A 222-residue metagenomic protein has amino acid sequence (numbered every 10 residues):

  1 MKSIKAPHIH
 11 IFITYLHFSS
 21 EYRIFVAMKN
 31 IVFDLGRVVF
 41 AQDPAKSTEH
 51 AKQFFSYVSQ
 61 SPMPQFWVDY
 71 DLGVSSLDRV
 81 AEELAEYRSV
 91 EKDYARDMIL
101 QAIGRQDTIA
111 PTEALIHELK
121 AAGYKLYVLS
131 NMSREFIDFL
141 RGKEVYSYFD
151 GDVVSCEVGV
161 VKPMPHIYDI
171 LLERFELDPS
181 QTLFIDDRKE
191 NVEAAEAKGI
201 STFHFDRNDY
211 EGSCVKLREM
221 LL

Functional and structural regions predicted by a protein language model:
S3-I4, H8-F33: Non-catalytic pre-domain segments flanking phosphatase-related domains
Y15, Y22-K29, S133-R134, L140-L222: Asp-based, Mg2+/Mn2+-dependent phosphohydrolase catalytic module
V26-P64, L72, A197, D209: Active-site neighborhood of HAD-like aspartate-dependent phosphohydrolases
V32, Y127-N131: Short beta-strand segments
K46, H50, Q65, R79-E83 (+8 more regions): Alpha-helical elements of Rossmann-like donor-binding domains used by nucleotide-donor carbohydrate transfer enzymes
D69-M98: A metal-dependent, Asp-based hydrolase signature
R96-Y127, P165: Short, acidic loop-to-helix structural element flanking the phosphoryl-transfer center in phosphate-processing enzymes
